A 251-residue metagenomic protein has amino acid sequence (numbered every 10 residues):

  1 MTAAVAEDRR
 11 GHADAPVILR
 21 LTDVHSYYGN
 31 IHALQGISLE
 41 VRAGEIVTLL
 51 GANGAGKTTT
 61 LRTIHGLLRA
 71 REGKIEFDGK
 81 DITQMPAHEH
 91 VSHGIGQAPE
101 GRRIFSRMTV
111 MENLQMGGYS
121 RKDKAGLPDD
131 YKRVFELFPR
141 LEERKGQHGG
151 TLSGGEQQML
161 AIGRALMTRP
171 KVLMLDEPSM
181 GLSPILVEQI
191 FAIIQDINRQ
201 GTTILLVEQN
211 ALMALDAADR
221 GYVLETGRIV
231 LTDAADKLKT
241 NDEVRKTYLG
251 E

Functional and structural regions predicted by a protein language model:
T2-E251: Glycine-rich phosphate-binding loops of nucleotide-dependent enzymes
